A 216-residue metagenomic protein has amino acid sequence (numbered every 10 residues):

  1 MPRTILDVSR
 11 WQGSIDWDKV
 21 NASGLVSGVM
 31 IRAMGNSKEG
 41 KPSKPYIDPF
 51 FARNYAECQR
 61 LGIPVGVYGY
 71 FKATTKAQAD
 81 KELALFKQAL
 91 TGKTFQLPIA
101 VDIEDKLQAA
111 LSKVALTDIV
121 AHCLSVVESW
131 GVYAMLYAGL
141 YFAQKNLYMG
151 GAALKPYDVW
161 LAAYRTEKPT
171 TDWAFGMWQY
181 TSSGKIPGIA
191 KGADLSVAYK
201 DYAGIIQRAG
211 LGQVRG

Functional and structural regions predicted by a protein language model:
M1-D18, S23, S27, G150-G216: Functionally critical loop-and-helix segments that line ligand-binding/catalytic clefts of soluble enzyme domains
M1-L124, E128-W130: Substrate-binding cleft of extracellular glycoside hydrolase catalytic domains
S37-K38, T74, A143, K168 (+1 more regions): Flexible, glycine-rich phosphate/dinucleotide-binding loops and adjacent beta-alpha linkers at cofactor/substrate
S43, G66-Y70, A100-Q108, L136-G139 (+3 more regions): Low-complexity, flexible helical/coil segments
Y46, Y55, Y68-Y70, Y133 (+7 more regions): Sequence-level detector for tyrosine residue identity
T75-Q78, S112, L116, G139-A143 (+2 more regions): General structural signal for secondary-structure boundaries
L97-T171: Catalytic domains of cell-wall/extracellular-matrix polysaccharide-remodeling enzymes, centered on de-N-acetylation
